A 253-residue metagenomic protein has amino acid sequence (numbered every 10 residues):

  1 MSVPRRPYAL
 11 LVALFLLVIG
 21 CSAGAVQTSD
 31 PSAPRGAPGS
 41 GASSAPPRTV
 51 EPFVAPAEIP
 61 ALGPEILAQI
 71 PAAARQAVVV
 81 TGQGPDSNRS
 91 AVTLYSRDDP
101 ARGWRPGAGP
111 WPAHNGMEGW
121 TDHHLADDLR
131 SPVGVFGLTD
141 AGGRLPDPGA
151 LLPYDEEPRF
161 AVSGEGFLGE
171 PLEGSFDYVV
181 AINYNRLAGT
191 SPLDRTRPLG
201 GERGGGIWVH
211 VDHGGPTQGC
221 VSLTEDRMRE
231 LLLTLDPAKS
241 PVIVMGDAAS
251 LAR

Functional and structural regions predicted by a protein language model:
M1-S32: Secretory targeting and sorting signals
L17, D236-P237: Short, structurally constrained coil/turn elements that cap an alpha-helix or connect an alpha-helix to the following
I19, V133, Q218: Short glycine-rich loop/turn motifs that provide flexible caps or phosphate-binding loops at active sites
A23-V211, L233, A249-R253: Cell wall/extracellular polymer interaction/catalysis modules
P85-S87, P216, A238: A cross-taxa feature marking solvent-exposed loop/turn segments within ectodomains of secreted and single-pass membrane
Y178-I182, G205-L235, V242-V244: Active-site scaffold segments
K239-R253: Low-complexity, Gly/Ser/Thr/Pro-rich intrinsically disordered linker/tail segments
